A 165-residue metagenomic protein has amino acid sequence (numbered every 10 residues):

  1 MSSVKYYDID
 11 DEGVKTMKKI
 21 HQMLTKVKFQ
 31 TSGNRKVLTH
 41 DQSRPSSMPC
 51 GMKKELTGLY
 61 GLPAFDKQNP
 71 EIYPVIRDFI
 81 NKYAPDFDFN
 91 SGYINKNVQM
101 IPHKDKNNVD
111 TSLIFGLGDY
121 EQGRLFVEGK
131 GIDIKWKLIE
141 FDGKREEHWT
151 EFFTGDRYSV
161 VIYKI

Functional and structural regions predicted by a protein language model:
M1-I139, K144-I165: Fe(II)/2-oxoglutarate oxygenase catalytic core
